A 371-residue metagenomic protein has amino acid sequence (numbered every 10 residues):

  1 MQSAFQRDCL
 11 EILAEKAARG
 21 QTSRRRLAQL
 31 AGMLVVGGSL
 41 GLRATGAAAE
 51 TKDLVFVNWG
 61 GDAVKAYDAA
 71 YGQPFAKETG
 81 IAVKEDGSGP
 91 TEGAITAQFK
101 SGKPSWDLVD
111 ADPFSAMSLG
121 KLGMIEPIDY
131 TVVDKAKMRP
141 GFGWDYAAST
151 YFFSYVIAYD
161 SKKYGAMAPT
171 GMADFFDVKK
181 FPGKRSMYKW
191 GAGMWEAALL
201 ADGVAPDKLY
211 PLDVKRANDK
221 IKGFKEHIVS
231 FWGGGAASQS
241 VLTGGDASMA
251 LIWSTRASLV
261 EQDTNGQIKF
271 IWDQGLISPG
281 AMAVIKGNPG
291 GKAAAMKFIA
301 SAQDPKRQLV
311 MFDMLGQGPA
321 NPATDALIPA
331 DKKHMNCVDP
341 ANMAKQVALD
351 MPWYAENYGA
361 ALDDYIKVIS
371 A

Functional and structural regions predicted by a protein language model:
M1-R26: N-terminal secretory signal peptides
R19-R26, V35-E50: N-terminal twin-arginine translocation
E50-P113, M117: Early extracytoplasmic/lumenal segment of secretory-pathway proteins
G61-D68, P104-V241: Extracytoplasmic ligand-binding site segments that recognize negatively charged/polar headgroups
A116-G120, T243, S248-G266: A ligand-binding cleft/hinge motif common to bilobed small-molecule-binding domains
F153, V214-F224, T264-K286: Periplasmic-binding protein-like
V156-K163, L199-V204, P279-K292, I299 (+2 more regions): A bilobed periplasmic-binding-protein/Venus flytrap-type ligand-binding module shared by bacterial periplasmic
I285-Q346: Mature extracytoplasmic/periplasmic domains
